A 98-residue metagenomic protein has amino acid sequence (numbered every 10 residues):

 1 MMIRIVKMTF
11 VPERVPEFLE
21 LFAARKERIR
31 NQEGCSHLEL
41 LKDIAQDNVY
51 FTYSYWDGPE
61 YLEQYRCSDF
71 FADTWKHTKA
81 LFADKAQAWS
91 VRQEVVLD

Functional and structural regions predicted by a protein language model:
M1-R4, F22-A23, E63, K76 (+1 more regions): Short alpha-helical segments used as structural interaction elements across diverse proteins
M2-T9, E39-R66: Short, well-ordered beta-strand segments in beta-rich or mixed alpha/beta enzyme and ligand-binding folds
K7-T9, E17, A23-K26, F51-Y55 (+1 more regions): Generic alpha-helical hydrophobic packing signal
F10-P12, G58, R92-V95: Non-catalytic surface loops within mature trypsin-like serine protease
R14-H37, F70-W75: Short amphipathic alpha-helical segments
P16, E60-L62, V96: Residue-level signal for secondary-structure boundary sites
A23, R30, E63-R66, K79 (+1 more regions): Alpha-helix boundary recognition
E39-Q46, K76-D98: Glycine-rich beta-strand-turn "strand-cap" elements at beta-sheet edges
